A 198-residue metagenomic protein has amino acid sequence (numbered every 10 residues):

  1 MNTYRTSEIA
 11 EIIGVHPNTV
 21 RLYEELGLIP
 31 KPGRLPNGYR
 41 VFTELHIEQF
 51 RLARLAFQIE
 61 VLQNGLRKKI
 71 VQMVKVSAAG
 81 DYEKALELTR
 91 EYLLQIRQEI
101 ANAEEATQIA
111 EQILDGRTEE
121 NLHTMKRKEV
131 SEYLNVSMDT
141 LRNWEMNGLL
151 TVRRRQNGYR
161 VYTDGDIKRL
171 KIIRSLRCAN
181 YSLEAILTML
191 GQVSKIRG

Functional and structural regions predicted by a protein language model:
N2-I13, E25-P36, R40-K126, D164-G198: Arg/Lys-rich, alpha-helical DNA-contact motif
T6-S7, R21, K128, R142: Residues within the helices of the helix-turn-helix
V20-R34, S137-G158: Major-groove DNA-recognition helix of helix-turn-helix-type DNA-binding domains
E119-L122, K126-R127, Y133-L134, W144-M146: A general nucleic-acid interaction/assembly signal
E132, G158-Y159: Phosphate-/nucleic-acid-contacting segments
L134, E145-G148, D166, R177: Generic secondary-structure microfeatures
